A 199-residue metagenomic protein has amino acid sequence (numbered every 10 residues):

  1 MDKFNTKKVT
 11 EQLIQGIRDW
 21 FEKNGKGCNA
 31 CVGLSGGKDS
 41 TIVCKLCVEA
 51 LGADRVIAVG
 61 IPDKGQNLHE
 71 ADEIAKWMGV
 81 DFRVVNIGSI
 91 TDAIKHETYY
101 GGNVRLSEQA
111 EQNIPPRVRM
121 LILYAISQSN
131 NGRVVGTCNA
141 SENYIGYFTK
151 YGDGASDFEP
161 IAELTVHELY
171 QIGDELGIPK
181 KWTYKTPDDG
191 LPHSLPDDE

Functional and structural regions predicted by a protein language model:
M1-F148, G173: ATP-dependent adenylation/nucleotidyltransferase module used to activate substrates
N139-E199: Mid-to-C-terminal catalytic subdomains of enzymes that bind/position adenosyl phosphate moieties or nucleic-acid
